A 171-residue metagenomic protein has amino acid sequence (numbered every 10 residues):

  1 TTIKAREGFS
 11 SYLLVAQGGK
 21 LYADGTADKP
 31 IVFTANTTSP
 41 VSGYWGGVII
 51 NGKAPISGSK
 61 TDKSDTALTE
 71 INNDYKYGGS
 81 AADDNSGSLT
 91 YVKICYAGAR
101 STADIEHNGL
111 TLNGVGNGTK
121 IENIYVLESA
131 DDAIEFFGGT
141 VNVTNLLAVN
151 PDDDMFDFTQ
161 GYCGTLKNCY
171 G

Functional and structural regions predicted by a protein language model:
T1-G171: Beta-strand/loop edge motif enriched in small/polar residues
